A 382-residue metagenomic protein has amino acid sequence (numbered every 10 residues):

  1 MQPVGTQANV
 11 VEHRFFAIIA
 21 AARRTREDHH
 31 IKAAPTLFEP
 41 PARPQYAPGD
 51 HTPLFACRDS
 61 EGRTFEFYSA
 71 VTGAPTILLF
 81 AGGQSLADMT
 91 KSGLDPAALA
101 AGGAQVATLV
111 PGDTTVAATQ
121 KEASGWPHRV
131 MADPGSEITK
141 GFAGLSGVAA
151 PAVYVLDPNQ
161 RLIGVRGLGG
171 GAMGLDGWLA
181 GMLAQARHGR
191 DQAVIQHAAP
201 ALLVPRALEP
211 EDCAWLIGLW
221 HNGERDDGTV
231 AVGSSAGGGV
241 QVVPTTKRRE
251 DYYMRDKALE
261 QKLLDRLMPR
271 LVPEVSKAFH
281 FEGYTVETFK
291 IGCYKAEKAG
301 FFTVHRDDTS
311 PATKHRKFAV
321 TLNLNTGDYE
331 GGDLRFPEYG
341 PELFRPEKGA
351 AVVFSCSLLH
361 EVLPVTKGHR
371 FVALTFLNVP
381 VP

Functional and structural regions predicted by a protein language model:
M1-G5, A20, R24, V352: Short N-terminal alpha-helical targeting/association segments
P3, A8-V10, D28-H29: Alpha-helix boundary/capping motif
A8, T76, S85-L86, T115 (+3 more regions): Polar low-complexity intrinsically disordered regions enriched in Ser/Thr and small residues
V11-R14, L203: N-terminal leader/targeting segments
H13, A17-I18, L263-L267: Intrinsically disordered, low-complexity segments used for protein-protein interactions
F15, I19-R26, H30-R187: Chalcogenol-based redox active-site neighborhoods
P158, G174-A319, N323-A351, S357-P382: Fe(II)/2-oxoglutarate oxygenase catalytic core
